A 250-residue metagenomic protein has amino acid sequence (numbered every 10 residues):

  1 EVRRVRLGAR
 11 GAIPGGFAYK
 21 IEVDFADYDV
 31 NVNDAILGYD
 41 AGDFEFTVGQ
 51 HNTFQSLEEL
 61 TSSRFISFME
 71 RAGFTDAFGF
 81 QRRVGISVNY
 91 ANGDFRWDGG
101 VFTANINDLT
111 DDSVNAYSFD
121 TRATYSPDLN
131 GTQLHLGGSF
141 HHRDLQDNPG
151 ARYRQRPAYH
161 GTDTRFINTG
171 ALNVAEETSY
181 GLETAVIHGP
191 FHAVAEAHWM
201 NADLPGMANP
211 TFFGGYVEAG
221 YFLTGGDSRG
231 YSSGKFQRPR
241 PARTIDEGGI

Functional and structural regions predicted by a protein language model:
E1-Q146, T211-G249: Outer membrane beta-barrel
F140, G150-I250: Outer-membrane beta-barrel pore domains
